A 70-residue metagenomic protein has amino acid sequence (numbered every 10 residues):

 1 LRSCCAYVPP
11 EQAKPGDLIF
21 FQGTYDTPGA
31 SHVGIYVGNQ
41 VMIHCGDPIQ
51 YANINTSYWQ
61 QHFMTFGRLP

Functional and structural regions predicted by a protein language model:
L1-Y51: ...with weaker cross-activation on analogous glycine-rich loops/strands in unrelated enzymes
N55-S57: Short, exposed beta-strand-loop hairpins at the edges of beta-sheets in extracellular/periplasmic proteins
W59-P70: Short, low-complexity, Pro/Ser/Thr/Gly-rich segments in the mature regions of secreted, periplasmic
